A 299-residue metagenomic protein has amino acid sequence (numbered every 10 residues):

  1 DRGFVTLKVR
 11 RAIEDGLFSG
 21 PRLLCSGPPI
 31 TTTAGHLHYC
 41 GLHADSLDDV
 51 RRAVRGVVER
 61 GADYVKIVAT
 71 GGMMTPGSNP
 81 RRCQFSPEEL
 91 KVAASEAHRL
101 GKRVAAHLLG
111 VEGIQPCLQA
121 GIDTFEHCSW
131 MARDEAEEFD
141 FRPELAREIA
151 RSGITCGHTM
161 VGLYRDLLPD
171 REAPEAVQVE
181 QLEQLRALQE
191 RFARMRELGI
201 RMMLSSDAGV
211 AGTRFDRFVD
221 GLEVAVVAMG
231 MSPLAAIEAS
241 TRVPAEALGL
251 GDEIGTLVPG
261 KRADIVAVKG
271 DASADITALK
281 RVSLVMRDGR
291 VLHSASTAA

Functional and structural regions predicted by a protein language model:
D1-K102, L145-E175: Divalent-metal coordination cores built from histidine and acidic residues
R2-L7, G41-R51, A105-L108, S129-P143 (+1 more regions): Active-site glycine- and acidic-residue-rich loops that bind and position anionic ligands or nucleotide-like cofactors
S19-G20, C25, I122-R133: Short hydrophobic/aromatic-enriched beta-strand-loop microsegments
L23, G61, V65, A97 (+8 more regions): Divalent metal-coordination and catalytic microenvironments
R81-K91, F139-P143, Q184-R186, V219-G221: Charged helix-capping and loop-helix junction motifs
R99, P174-A176, Q184-D271: His/Asp/Glu-enriched, well-ordered alpha-helical/loop segment that forms or immediately abuts the divalent-metal
G110-Q119: Catalytic cores of alpha/beta
L118-T124, A150-T155, E172-A176, L198-R201: Glycine-enriched alpha-helix->loop->beta-strand junction motifs that scaffold or abut catalytic
